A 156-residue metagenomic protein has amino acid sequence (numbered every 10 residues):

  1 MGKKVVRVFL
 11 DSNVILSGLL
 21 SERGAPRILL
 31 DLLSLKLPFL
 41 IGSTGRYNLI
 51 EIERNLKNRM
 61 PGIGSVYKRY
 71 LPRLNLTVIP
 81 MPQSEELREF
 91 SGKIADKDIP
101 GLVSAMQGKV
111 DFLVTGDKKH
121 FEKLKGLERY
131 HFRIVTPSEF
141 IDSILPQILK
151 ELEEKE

Functional and structural regions predicted by a protein language model:
M1-V6, K155-E156: Intrinsically disordered, low-complexity and often Lys/Arg-enriched segments
R7-L16: Short, hydrophobic/glycine-enriched beta-strand segments
F9-L10, E22, P26-N58: PIN/NYN-family metal-dependent endoribonuclease catalytic core
D11-S12, G45, D117, T136: A secondary-structure boundary/capping signal
V14-I15, N48, G101, K119-H120: Alpha-helix capping/helix-boundary segments
R46, I50-E85, G101: Domain-scale selection of a single, long terminal region that carries the protein's primary operational module
T77-G116: Active-site neighborhoods of divalent-metal-dependent phosphate/nucleic-acid chemistry enzymes
K119-E156: Acidic, PIN/NYN-like endoribonuclease modules and their adjacent C-terminal/linker elements
